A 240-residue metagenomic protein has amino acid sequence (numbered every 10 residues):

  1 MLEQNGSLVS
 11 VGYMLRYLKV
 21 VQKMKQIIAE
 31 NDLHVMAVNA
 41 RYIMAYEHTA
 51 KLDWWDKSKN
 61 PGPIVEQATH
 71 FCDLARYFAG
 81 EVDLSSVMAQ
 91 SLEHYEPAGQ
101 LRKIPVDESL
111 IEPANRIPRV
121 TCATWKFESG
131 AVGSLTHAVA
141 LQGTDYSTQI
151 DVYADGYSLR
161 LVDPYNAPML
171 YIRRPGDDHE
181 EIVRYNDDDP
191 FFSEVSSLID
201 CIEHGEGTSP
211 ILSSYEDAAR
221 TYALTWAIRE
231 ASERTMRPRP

Functional and structural regions predicted by a protein language model:
Q4, L8, E128, I182-V183 (+1 more regions): C-terminal helix-rich "cap/oligomerization" subdomain common to oxidoreductases
S7-S10, L15-P113, T235: Predominantly a Rossmann-like dinucleotide-binding segment in NAD(P)-dependent oxidoreductases
Y17, L141-G143, F191, T221: Alpha-helix N-cap/loop-to-helix initiation residues
K19, E66, S147, S193 (+1 more regions): Residue-level signal for the nucleotide or nucleotide-sugar donor/cofactor binding architecture
V21, F71-C72, F192-I199, T225: A general structural signal for well-ordered alpha-helical segments in protein cores
D73-A167, V195-C201, E206-G207: Contiguous beta-strand/loop segments that form the cofactor/metal-binding neighborhood of enzyme cores
D178-D187: C-terminal "lid/loop" region of Rossmann-like NAD(P)-dependent oxidoreductases
